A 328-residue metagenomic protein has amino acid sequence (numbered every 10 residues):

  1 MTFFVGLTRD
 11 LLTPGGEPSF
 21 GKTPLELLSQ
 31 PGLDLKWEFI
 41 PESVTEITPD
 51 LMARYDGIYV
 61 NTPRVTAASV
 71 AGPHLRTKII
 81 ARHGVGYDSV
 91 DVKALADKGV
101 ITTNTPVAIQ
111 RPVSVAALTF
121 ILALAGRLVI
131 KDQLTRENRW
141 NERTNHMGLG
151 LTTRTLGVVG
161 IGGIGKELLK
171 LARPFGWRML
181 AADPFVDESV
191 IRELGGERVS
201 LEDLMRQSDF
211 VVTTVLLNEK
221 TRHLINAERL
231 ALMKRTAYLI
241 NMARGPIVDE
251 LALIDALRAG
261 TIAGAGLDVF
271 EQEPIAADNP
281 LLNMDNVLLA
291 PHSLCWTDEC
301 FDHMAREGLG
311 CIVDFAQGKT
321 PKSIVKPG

Functional and structural regions predicted by a protein language model:
M1-Y55, A316: N-terminal glycine-/charge-rich "phosphate-binding" loop or analogous flexible N-terminal tail
V65-V70, F185-P280: Rossmann-like adenosine-cofactor binding region
H83-G84, V100-R111, D183, L201-E202 (+1 more regions): Short beta->alpha connector loops at strand-helix junctions that form conserved, small/polar/Pro-enriched
K98, P106-T155, K170-P174, I324: Phosphate-binding beta-alpha-beta segment of Rossmann-like dinucleotide-binding domains, i.e., the NAD(P)
T102, T236-G328: Rossmann-like dinucleotide-binding domain for NAD(H)/NADP(H)
I161-G162: Glycine-rich Rossmann-fold phosphate-binding loop(s) that bind the pyrophosphate of adenine dinucleotide cofactors
G165-K166: N-terminal Rossmann-fold NAD(P) dinucleotide-binding loop
